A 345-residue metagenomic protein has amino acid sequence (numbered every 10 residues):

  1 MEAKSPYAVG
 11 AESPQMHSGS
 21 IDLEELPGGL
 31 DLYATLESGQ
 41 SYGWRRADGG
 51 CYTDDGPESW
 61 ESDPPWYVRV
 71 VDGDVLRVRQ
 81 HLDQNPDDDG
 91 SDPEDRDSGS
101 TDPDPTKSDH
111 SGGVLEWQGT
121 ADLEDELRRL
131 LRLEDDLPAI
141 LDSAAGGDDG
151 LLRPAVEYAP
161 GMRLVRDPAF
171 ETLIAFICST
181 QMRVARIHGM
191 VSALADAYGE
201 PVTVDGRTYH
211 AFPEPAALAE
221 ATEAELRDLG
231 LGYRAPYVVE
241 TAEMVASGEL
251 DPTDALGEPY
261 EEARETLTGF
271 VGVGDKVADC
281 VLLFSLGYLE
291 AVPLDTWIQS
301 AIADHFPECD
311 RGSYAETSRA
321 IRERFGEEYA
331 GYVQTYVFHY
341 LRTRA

Functional and structural regions predicted by a protein language model:
M1-A345: HhH-family (HhH-GPD) DNA N-glycosylase catalytic core used in base-excision repair
